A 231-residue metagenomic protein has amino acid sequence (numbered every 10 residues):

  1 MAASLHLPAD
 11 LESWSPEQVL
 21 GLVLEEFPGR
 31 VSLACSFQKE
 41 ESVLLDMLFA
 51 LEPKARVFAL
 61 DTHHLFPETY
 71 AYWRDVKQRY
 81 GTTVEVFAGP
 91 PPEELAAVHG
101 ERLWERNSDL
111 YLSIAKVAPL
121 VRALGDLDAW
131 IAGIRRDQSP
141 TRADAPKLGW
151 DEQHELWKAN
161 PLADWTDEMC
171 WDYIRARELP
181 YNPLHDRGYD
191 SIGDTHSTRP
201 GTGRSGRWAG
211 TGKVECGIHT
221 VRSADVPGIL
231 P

Functional and structural regions predicted by a protein language model:
M1-P231: Nucleotide-activated chemistry modules centered on ATP-dependent adenylation/adenylyltransferase
